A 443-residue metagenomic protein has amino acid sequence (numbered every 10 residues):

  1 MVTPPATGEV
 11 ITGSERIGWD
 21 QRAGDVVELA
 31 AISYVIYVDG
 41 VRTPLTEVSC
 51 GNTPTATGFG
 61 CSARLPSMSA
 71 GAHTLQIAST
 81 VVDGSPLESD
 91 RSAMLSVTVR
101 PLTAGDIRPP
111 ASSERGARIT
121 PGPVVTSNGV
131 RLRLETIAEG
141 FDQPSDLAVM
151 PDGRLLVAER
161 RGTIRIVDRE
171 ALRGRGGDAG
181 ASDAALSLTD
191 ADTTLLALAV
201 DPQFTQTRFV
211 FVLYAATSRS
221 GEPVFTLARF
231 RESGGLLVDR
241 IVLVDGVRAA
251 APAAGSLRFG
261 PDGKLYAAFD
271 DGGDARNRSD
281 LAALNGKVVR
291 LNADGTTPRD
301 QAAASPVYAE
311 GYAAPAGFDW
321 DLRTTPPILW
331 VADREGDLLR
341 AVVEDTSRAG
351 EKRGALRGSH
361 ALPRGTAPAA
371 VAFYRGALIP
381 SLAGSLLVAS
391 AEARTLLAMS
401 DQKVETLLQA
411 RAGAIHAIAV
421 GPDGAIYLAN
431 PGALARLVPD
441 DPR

Functional and structural regions predicted by a protein language model:
G13-I17: Structural beta-strand segments of beta-rich domains
R22-P44: Solvent-exposed loop/turn segments flanking beta-strands in beta-repeat/beta-sandwich domains
V41-P54: Solvent-exposed serine/threonine-rich low-complexity stretches and specific carbohydrate-binding patches
T57-R64: Short S/T/G- and acidic-enriched coil/turn segments that sit immediately N-terminal to beta-strands in beta-sandwich
L65-L87: Beta-strand-rich modules
V82-G105: Extracellular fibronectin type III
R108-D274, G317-L322, P326-L339, A361-K403 (+1 more regions): Acidic, Gly/Ser/Thr-rich repeat motifs that build Ca2+-stabilized beta-propeller blades
F225-G234, L281-A293: Beta-propeller blade signature
